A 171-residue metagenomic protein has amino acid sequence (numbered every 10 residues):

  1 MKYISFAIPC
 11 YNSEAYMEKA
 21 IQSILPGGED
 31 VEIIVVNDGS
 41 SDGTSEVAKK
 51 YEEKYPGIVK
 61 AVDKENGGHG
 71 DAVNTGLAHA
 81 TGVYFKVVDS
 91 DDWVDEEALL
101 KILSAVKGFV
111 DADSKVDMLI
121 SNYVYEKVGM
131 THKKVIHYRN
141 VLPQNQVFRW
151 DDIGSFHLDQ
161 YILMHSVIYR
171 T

Functional and structural regions predicted by a protein language model:
M1-T171: Nucleotide-sugar donor-binding/catalytic module of glycosyltransferases that assemble extracellular/cell-envelope
